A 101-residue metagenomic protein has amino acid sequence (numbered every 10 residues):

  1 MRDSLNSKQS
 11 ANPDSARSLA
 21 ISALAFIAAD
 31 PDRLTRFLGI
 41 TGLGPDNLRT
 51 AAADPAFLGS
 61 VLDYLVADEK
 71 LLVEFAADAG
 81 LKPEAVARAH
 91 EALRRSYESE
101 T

Functional and structural regions predicted by a protein language model:
M1-T101: Metal- and O2-centered redox machinery and metal/ROS homeostasis
